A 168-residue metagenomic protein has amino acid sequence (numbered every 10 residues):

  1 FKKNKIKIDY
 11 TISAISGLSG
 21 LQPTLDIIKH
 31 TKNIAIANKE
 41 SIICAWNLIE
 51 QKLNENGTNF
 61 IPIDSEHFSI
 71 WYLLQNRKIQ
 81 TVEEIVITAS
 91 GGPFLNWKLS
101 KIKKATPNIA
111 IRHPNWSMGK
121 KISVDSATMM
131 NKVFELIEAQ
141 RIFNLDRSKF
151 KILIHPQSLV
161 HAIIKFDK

Functional and structural regions predicted by a protein language model:
F1-I27: Beta-loop-alpha module in the N-terminal Rossmann-like domain of NAD(P)-dependent dehydrogenases, especially those
A14, A37, D64, E84-A89 (+3 more regions): Short beta-strand segments
S16-L18, E40, E66, S90-P93: Short glycine-rich anion-binding loops that position phosphate/pyrophosphate groups of nucleotides and phosphorylated
G17-H30, K39-N59: Rossmann-fold NAD(P)-binding glycine/threonine-rich loop
N33-I34: A short hydrophobic/small-residue beta-strand
L48-P62, L74-I85: Basic phosphate/pyrophosphate-binding loop/patch that engages nucleotide-derived ligands
S69-N131: Conserved anion/nucleotide-ligand pocket segment
V124-F134, E138-K168: Substrate-binding/catalytic subdomain of NAD(P)-dependent oxidoreductase enzymes
